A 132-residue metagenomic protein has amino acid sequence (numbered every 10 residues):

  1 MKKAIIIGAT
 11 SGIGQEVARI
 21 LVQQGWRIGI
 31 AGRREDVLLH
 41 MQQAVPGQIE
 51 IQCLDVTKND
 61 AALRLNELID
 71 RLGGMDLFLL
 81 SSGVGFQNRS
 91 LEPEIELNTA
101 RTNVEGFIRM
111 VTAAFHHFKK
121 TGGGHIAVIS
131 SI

Functional and structural regions predicted by a protein language model:
T10-S11: Conserved glycine-rich cofactor-binding loop
Q24-M41: Conserved glycine-rich Rossmann-like NAD(P)H-binding loop of the short-chain dehydrogenase/reductase
V45-D60: Rossmann-fold cofactor-recognition segment
L79, M110-A114, F118: Hydrophobic positions on the long internal alpha-helix of Rossmann-like NAD(P)-dependent oxidoreductase domains
S81-Q87: Conserved NAD(P)H cofactor-binding loop of Rossmann-fold oxidoreductase domains
R89-R101: Short alpha-helical oligomerization interface
S131: Residue(s) in the substrate-gating loop at a strand-loop-helix junction that position the organic substrate next
